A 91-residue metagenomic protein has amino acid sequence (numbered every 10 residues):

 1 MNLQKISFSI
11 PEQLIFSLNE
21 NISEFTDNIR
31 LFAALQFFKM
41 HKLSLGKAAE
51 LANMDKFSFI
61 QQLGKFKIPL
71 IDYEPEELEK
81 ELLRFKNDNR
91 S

Functional and structural regions predicted by a protein language model:
M1-S91: Small, basic N-terminal interaction modules of short regulatory proteins
